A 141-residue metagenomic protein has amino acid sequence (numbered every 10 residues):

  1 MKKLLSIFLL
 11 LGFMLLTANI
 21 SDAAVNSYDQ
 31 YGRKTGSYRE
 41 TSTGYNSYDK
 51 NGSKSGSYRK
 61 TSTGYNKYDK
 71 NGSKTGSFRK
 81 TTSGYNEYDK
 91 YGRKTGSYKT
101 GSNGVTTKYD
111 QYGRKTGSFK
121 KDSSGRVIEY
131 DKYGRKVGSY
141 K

Functional and structural regions predicted by a protein language model:
M1-L4: Positively charged n-region of N-terminal signal peptides that target proteins for export
I7-L16: Bacterial N-terminal signal peptides
L16-A23: Sec/Tat signal peptide C-region and signal peptidase I cleavage site
A23-K141: Repetitive, compositionally biased segments used for assembly/scaffolding
